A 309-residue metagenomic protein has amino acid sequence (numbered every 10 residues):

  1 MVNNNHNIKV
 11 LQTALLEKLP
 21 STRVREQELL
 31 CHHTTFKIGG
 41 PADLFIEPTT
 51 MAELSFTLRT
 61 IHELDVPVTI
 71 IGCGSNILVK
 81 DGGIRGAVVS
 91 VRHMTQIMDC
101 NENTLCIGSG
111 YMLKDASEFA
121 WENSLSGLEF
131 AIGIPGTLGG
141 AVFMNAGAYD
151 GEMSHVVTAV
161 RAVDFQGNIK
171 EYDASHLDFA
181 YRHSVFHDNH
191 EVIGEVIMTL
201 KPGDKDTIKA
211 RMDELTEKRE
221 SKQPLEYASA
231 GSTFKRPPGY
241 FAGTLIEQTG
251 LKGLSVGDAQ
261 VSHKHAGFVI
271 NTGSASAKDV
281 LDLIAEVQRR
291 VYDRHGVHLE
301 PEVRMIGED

Functional and structural regions predicted by a protein language model:
V2-L138: Anion-binding (especially nucleotide phosphate/pyrophosphate-binding) glycine-rich loop and adjoining beta-alpha core
H6, V10, C31, T49-A52 (+10 more regions): Conserved active-site and cofactor/substrate-binding residues in soluble primary-metabolism enzymes
K9-E17, A52-E63, D99-N103, E118 (+7 more regions): Replace "anionic and nucleotidyl ligands
R25-E26, I77, V163-D282, R289-D309: Phosphate/pyrophosphate- and phosphate-bearing ligand-binding catalytic cores of soluble enzymes
G39-G40, I46-M51, L78-Q96, F143-A174 (+1 more regions): Structural signature of FAD isoalloxazine-binding scaffolds in flavoprotein oxidoreductases
A42, S75-V79, L113, G139-F143 (+4 more regions): Short, flexible micro-motifs
M98, E129, R161, V303-R304: Residues embedded in well-ordered beta-strands within globular domains across many folds
S117-T158, S229, T233: A gly/ser-rich beta-alpha-beta helix-loop segment of oxidoreductase catalytic cores
